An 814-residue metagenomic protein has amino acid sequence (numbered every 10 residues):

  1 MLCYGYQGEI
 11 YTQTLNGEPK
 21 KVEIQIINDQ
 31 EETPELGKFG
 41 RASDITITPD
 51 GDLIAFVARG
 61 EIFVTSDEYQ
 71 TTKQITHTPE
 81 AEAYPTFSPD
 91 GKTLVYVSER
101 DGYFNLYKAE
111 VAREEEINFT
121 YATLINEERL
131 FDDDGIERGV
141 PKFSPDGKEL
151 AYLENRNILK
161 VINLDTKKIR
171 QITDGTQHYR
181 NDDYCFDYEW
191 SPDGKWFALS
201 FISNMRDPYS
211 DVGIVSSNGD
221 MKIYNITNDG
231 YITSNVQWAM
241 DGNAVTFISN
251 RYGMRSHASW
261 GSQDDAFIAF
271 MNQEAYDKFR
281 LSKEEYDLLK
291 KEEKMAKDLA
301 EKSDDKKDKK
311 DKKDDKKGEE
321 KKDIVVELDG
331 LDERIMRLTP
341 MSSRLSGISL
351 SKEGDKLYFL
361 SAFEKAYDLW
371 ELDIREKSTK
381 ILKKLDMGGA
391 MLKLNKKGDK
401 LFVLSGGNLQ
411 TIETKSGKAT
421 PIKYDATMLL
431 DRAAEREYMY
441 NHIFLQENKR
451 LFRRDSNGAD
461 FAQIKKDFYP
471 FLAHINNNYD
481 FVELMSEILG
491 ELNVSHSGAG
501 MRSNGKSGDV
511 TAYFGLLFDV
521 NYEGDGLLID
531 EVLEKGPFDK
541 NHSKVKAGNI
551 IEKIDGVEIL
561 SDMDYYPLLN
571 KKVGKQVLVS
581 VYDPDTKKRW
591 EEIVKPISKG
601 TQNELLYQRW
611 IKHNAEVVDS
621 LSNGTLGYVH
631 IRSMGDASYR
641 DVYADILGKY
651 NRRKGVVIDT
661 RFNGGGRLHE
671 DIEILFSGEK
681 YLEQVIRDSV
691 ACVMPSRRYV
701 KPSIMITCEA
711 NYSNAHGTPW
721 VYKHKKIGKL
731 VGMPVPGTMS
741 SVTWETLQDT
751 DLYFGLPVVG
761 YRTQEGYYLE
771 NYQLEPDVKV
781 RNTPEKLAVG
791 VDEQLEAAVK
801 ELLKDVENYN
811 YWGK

Functional and structural regions predicted by a protein language model:
M1, I45-D52, P85-T93, P141-E149 (+4 more regions): Blade-terminus and WD-like Trp-Asp/Gly-His loop motifs, strongest in beta-propeller folds
M1-E18, I27-E31, E35-K38, D52-F63 (+16 more regions): A flexible loop/linker signature enriched in serine peptidases of the S9 family
E18-K21, T71-T72, E115-E116, I125-R129 (+7 more regions): Predominantly a core beta-strand signature of beta-propeller blades across repeat-based propeller domains
I26-A42, T123-L130, I324-S342: A short helix->beta-strand "capping" segment at the edge of beta-propeller domains
S256, K423-E487, E491-L492, H496-G498 (+3 more regions): Terminal targeting/pro-maturation regions of precursor/exported proteins
A473-D525, T586-H613, V799-K814: Extended, small/polar residue-biased N-terminal targeting/export presequences and adjacent propeptide/linker tracts
D509-S561, V759-G760: PDZ/PDZ-like domain segments forming the peptide/carboxylate-binding groove, activating on the N-terminal beta-strands
V557-E558, D562-D749, L787-E793, K800-N808: Cleft-lining beta-strand/loop regions that shape enzyme active-site pockets
